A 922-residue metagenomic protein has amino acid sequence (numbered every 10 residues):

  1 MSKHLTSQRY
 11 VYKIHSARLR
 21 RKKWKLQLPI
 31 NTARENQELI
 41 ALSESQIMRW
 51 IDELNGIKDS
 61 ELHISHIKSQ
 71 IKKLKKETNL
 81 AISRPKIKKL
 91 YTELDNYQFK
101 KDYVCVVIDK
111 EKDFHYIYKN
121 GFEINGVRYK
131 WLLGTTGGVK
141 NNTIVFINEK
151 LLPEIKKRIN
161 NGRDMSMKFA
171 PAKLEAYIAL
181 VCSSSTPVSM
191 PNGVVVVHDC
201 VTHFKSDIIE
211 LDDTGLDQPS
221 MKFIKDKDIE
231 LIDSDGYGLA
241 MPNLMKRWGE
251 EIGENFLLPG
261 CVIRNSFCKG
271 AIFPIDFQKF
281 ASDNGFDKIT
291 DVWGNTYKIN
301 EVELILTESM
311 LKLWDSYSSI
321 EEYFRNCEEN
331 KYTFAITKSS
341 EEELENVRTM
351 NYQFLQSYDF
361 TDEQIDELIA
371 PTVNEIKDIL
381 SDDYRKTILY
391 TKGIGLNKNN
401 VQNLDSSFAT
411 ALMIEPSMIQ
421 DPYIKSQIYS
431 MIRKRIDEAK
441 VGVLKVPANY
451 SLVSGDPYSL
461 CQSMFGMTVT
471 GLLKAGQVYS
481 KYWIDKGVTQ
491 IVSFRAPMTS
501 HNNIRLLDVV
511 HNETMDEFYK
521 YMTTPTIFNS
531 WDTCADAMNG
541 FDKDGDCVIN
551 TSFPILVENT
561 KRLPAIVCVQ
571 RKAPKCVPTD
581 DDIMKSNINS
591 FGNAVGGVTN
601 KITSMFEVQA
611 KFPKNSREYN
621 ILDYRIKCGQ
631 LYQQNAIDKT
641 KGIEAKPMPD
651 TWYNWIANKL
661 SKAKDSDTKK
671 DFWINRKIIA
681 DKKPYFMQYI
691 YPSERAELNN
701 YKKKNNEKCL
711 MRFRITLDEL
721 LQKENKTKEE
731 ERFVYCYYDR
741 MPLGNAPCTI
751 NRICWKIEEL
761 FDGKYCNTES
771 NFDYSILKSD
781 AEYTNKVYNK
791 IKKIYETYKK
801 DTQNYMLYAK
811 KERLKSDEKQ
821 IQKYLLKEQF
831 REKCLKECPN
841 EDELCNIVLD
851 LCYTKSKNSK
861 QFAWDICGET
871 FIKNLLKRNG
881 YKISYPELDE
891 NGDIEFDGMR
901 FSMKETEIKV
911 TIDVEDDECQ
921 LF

Functional and structural regions predicted by a protein language model:
M1-N539, L556-T560, C576-F922: Conserved small-residue
V548-P554: Short hydrophobic alpha-helical segments that form membrane-spanning helices or hydrophobic packing faces of helical
N559, P564-R571: Aromatic/acidic cage segments in peptide-binding pockets
